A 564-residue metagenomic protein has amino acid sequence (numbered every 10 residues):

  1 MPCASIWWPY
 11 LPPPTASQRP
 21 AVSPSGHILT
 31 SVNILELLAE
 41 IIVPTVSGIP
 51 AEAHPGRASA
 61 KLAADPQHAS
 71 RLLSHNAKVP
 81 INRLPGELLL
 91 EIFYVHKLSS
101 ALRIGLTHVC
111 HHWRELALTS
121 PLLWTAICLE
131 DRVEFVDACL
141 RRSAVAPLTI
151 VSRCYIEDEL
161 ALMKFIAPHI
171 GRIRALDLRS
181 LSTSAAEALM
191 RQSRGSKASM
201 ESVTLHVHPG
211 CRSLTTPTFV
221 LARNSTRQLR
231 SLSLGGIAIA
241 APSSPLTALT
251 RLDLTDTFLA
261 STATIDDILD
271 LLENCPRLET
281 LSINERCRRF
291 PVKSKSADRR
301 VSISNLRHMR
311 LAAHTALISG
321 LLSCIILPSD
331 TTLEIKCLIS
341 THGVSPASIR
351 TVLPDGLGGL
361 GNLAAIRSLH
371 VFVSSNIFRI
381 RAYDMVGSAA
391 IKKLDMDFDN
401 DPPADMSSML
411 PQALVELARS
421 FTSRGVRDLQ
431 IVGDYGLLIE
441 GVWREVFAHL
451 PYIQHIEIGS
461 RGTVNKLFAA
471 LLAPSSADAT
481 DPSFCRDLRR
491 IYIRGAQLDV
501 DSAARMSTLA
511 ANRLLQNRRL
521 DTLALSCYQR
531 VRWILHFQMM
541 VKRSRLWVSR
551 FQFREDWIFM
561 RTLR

Functional and structural regions predicted by a protein language model:
M1-R564: Leucine-rich repeat
